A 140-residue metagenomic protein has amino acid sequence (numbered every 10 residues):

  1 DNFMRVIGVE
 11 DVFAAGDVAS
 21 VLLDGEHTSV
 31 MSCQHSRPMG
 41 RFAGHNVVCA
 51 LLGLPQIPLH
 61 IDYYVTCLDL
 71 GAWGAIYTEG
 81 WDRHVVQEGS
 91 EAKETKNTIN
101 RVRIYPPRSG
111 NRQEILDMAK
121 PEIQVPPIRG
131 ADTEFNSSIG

Functional and structural regions predicted by a protein language model:
D1-F13, L59, A72-R83: FAD-binding beta-loop-beta segment adjacent to the flavin cofactor pocket
M4, G8-A15, N46-G53, R103-P106: Low-complexity, flexible helical/coil segments
V12-A14, L22, H27-S29, G80-R83 (+1 more regions): Surface-exposed beta-strand edges and their flanking turn/coil or helix-capping segments
A15-G71: A conserved FAD-binding loop/helix module that cradles the flavin
A72-G140: C-terminal auxiliary extensions adjacent to catalytic cores
